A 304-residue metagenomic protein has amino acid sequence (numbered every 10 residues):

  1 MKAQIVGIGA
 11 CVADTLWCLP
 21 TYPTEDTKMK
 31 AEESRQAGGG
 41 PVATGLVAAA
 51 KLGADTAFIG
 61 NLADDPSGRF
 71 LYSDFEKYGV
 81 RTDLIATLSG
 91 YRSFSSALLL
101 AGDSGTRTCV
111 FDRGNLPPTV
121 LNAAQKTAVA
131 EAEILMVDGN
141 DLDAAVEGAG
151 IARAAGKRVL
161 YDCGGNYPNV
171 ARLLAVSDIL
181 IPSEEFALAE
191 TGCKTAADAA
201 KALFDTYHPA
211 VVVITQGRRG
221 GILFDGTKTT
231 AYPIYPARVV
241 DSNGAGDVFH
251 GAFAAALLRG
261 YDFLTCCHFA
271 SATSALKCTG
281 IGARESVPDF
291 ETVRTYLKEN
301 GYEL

Functional and structural regions predicted by a protein language model:
M1-C11, S73-T87, L99-P233, K298-N300 (+1 more regions): Ribokinase/PfkB-type carbohydrate-kinase core domain
M1-N61, P66-F70, K77, L304: Glycine-rich phosphate/adenosyl-contacting loop at the front of the ribokinase-like
K2, K30, A196-L304: Conserved phosphate-binding/catalytic region of the ribokinase-like
I5, V42-L46, G68, F94 (+4 more regions): A general structural signal for well-ordered alpha-helical segments in protein cores
D14, D162, D178, D241 (+1 more regions): Acidic active-site catalytic centers that drive phospho-/nucleotidyl reactions and related ester hydrolyses
G39-T44, V146, L264, H268: Glycine-rich phosphate-binding loop at the start of an alpha helix
A49, S183, G246: Short, conserved phosphate/pyrophosphate- and ester-handling motifs at nucleotide-, phospho-/glycolipid
L52, Y78, Y91-F94, G217: Short, basic and Ser/Thr-rich N-terminal targeting/leader segments
